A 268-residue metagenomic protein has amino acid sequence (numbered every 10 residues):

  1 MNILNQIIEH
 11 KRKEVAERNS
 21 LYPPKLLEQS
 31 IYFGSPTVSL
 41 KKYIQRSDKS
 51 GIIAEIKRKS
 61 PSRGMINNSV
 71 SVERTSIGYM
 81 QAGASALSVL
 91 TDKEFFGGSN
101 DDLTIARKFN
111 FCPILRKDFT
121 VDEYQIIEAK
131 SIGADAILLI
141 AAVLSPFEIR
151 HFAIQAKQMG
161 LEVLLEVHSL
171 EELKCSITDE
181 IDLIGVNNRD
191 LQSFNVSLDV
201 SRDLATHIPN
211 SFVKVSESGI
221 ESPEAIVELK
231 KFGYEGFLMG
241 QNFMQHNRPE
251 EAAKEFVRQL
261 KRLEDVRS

Functional and structural regions predicted by a protein language model:
N2-N67: An N-cap/entry alpha-helix motif that binds or orients negatively charged groups
H10, K57-K59, D92, F119 (+5 more regions): Active-site beta-loop-alpha junctions enriched in small/polar residues
G51, I56, R63-L164, L170-S176 (+2 more regions): N-terminal active-site wall of soluble small-molecule enzyme domains
F111-C112, M159-L161, F212, F256-K261: Short acidic, glycine/proline-enriched helix-loop-strand junctions
V121-G133, H168-E180, S216-M239, E251: Catalytic cores of alpha/beta
E128-E148, G185-F194, Y234-A253: Glycine-rich phosphate-binding active-site loops on the catalytic face of alpha/beta enzymes
L183-M239: Catalytic-face loop-and-helix region of soluble metabolic enzyme cores
D203-H207, K230, Q245-S268: C-terminal helical cap(s) of enzyme catalytic domains, especially alpha/beta-barrels
